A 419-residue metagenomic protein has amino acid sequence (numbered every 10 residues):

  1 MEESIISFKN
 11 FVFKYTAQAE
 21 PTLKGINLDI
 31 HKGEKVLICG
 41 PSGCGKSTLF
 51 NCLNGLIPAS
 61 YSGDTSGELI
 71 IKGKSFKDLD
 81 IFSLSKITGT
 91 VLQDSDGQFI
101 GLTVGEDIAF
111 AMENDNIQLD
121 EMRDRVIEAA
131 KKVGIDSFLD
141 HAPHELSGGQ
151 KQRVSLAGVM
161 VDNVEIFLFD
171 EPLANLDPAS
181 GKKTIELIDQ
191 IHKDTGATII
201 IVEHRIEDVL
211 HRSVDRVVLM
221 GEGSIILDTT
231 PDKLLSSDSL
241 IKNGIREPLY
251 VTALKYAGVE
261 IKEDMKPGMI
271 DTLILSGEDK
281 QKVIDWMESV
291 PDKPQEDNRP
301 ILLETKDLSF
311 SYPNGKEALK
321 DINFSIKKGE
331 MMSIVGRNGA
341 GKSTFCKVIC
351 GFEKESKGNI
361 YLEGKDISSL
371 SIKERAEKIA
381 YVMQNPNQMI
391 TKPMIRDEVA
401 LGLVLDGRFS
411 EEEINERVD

Functional and structural regions predicted by a protein language model:
C39-P41, V335-R337: The feature captures the beta-strand-to-loop junction immediately N-terminal to the Walker
N54, C350: Helix-to-loop junction immediately C-terminal to a conserved catalytic motif
S62-K74, G358-D366, R375: Conserved ABC transporter NBD signature motif
D120-F138, P300, E411-D419: Conserved ABC ATPase "signature" region
A142-L146, Q150: Conserved ABC ATPase signature
V159-M160: ABC ATPase C-loop
F167-E171: Catalytic Walker B motif of ABC-type/P-loop ATPase nucleotide-binding domains
S224-V251: Conserved beta-strand-loop-alpha-helix hinge in the C-terminal portion of ABC ATPase nucleotide-binding domains
